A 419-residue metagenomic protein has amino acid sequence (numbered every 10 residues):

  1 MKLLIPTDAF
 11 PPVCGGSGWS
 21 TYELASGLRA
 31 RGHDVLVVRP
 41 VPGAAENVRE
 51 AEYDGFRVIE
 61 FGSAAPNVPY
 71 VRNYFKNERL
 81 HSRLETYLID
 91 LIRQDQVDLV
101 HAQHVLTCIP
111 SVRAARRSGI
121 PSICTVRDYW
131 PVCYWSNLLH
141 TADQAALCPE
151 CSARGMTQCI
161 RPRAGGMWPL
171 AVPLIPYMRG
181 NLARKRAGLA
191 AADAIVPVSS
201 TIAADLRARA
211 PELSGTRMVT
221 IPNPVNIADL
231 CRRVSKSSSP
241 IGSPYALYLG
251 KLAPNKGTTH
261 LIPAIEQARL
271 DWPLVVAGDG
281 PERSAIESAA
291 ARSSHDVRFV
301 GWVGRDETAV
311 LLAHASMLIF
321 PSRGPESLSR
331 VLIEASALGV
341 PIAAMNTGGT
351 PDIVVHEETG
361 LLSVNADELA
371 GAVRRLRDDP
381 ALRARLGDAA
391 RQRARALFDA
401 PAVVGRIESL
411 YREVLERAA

Functional and structural regions predicted by a protein language model:
W19, P244, Y248-Q267, P281-S284 (+1 more regions): A conserved mid-protein helix/loop that constitutes part of the nucleotide-sugar donor-binding site
R117, W130, D143-I195: Membrane-proximal helix-turn-helix segments that form the acceptor-binding/catalytic region of lipid-linked
T201, P224: Carbohydrate-associated surface elements
E287-D306: Nucleotide-activated donor-binding/catalytic signature segment of Leloir-type glycosyltransferases, i.e., the conserved
M317, L332, P341-A344: Short hydrophobic beta-strand element within catalytic cores of glycosyltransferases and related nucleotide-activated
L332, N346-E357, L361-S363: Short acidic/histidine- and often glycine-rich active-site loop of Leloir-type glycosyltransferases that engages
H356-D367, R375-A381: Conserved acidic donor-binding segment of nucleotide-sugar-dependent glycosyltransferases
L382-L397, V403-S409: A short, well-ordered alpha-helix in the C-terminal region of glycosyltransferases
